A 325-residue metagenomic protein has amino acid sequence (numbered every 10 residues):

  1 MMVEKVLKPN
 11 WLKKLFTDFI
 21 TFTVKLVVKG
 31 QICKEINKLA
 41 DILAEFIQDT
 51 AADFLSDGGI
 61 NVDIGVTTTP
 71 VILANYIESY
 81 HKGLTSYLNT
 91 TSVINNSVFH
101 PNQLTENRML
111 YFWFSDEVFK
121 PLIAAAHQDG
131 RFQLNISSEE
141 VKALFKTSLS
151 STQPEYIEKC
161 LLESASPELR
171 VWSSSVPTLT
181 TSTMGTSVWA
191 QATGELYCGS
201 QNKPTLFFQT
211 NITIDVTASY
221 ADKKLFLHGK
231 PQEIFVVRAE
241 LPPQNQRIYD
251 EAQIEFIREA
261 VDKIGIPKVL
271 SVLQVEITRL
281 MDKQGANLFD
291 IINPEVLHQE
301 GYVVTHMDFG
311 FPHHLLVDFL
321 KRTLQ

Functional and structural regions predicted by a protein language model:
M2-Q325: Extended, low-charge, aliphatic-rich alpha-helical segments
